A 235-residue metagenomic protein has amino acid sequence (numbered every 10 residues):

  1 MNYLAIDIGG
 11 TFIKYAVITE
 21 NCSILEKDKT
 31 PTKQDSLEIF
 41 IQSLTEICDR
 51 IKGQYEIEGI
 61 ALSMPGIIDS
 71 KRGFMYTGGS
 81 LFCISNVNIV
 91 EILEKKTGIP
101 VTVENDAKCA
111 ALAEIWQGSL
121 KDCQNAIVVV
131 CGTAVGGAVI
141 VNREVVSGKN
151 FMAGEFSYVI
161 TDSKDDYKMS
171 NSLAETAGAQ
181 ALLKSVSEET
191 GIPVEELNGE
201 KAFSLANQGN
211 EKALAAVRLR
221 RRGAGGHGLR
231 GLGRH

Functional and structural regions predicted by a protein language model:
M1-G59, I68-R72, V90-P100, A113-C123 (+2 more regions): ATP-binding/phosphotransfer module of carbohydrate and carboxylate kinases, centering on a glycine-rich
D7, A61-P65, V128-A134, A138: Short beta-strand segments
D28-T30, G79, K149: Short hydrophobic alpha-helix segments
P31-K33, C83, A153-E155: A short acidic/small-residue loop/turn micro-motif
F74-N86: A charged helix-plus-loop insertion that forms the helical arch/lid used to bind and gate nucleic-acid substrates
V101-N105: General beta-strand structural signal in soluble alpha/beta enzymes
V141-N142: Short strand-turn-strand beta-turns centered on an Asx-Gly dipeptide
N150-I160: Acidic-glycine-rich active-site phosphate/pyrophosphate-binding loop
